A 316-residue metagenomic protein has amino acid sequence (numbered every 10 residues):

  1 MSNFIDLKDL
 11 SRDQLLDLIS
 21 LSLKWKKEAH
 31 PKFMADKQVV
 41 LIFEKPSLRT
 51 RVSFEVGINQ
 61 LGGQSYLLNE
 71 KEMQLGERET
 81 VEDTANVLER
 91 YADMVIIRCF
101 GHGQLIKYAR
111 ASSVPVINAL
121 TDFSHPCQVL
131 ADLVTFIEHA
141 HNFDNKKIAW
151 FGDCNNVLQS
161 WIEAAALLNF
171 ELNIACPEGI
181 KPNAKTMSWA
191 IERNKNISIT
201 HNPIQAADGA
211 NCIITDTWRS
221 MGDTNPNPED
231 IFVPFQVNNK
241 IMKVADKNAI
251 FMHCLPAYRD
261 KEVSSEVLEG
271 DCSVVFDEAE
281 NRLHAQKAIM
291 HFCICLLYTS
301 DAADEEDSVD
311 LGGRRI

Functional and structural regions predicted by a protein language model:
M1-V52: Positively charged, low-complexity intrinsically disordered leader regions
M34-I137, R259: Phosphate/diphosphate ligand-binding glycine-rich loop within oxidoreductases
K45, R49-V56, K146-N194, S198-G209: Glycine-rich phosphate/diphosphate-binding loop of Rossmann-like nucleotide-binding domains
E192-E266: Rossmann-like adenosine-cofactor binding region
N248-A249, L255-L297: Adenosine-phosphate binding glycine-rich loop
Y298-A303: Conserved small/polar residues in nucleotide/adenosyl-binding loops
V309-I316: Hydrophobic alpha-helical segments, chiefly the membrane-spanning helices and signal/signal-anchor peptides
